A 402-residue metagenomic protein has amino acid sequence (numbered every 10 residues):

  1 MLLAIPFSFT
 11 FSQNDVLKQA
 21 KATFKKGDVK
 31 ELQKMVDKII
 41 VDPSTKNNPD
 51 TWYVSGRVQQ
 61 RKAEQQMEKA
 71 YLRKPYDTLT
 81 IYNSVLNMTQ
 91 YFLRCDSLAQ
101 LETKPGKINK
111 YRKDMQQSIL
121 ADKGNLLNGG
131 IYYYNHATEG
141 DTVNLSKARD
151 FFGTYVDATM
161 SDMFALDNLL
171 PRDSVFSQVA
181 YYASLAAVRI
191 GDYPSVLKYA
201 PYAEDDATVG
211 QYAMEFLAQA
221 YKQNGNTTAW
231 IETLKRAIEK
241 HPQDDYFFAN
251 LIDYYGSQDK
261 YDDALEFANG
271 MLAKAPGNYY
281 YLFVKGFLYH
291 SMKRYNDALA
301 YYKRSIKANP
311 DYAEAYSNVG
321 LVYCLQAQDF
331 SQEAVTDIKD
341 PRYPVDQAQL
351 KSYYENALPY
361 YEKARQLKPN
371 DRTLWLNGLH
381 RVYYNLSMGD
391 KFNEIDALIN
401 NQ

Functional and structural regions predicted by a protein language model:
Q13-L72, Y76-T80: Start-of-domain marker
I39, C95, Y155, A203 (+5 more regions): Canonical positions in the second alpha-helix
D42, L98, A158, D206 (+5 more regions): Structural marker of alpha-solenoid helical repeat scaffolds
K46-N48, D162, F176, V209-G210 (+4 more regions): Residue-level recognition of tetratricopeptide repeat
T51, F164-N168, V179, Y212-A213 (+4 more regions): TPR alpha-solenoid repeat register
Q60-S177, L325-Y360: Short coil/linker segments at helix-helix boundaries
